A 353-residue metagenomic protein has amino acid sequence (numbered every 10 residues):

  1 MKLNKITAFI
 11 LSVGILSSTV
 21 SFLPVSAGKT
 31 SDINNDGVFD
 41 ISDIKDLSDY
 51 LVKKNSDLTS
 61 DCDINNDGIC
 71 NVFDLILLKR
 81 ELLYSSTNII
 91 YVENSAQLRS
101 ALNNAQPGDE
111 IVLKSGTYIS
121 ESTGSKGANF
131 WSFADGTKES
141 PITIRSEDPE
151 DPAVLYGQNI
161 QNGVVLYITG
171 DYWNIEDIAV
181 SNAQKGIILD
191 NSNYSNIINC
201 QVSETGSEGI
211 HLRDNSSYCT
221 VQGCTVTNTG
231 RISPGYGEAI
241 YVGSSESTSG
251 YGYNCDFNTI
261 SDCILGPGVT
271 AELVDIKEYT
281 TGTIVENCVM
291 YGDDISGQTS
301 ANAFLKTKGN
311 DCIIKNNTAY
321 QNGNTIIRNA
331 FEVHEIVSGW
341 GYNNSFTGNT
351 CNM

Functional and structural regions predicted by a protein language model:
K2-T87: Cellulosome-associated attachment modules in secreted, modular CAZymes
T87-S120, G124-W131: Acidic Gly/Asp/Thr-rich repetitive segments characteristic of extracellular carbohydrate-active and adhesion proteins
N88, D109, A128, S140-I142 (+15 more regions): The right-handed parallel beta-helix/beta-solenoid scaffold, focusing on the short coil/turn and N-cap positions
V92, S115-S125, A134-Q184, G230-R231: Right-handed parallel beta-helix/beta-spiral solenoid domain characteristic of secreted/periplasmic
Q97-L98, Y118-I119, E150-P152, N162 (+19 more regions): Extracellular beta-strand scaffolds
T123-F133, G157-L166, N182-I188, E204-R213 (+5 more regions): Extracellular beta-strand/beta-solenoid scaffold signature
D177, L189, N199, N287 (+2 more regions): Extracellular beta-rich repeat passengers
